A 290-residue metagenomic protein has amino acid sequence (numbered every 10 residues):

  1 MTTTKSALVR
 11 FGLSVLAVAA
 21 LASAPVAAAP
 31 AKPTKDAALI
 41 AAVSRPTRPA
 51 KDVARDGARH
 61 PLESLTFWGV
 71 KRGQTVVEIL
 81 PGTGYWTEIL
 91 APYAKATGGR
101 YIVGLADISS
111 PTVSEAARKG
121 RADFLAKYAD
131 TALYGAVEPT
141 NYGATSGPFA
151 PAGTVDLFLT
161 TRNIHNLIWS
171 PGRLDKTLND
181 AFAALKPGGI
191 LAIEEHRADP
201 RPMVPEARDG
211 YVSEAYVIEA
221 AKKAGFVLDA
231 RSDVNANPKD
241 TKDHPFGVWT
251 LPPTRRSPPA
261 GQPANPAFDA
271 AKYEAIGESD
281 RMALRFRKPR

Functional and structural regions predicted by a protein language model:
L39-F67, K71: Class I SAM-dependent methyltransferase Rossmann-like catalytic core, especially the SAM/SAH-binding loop
G73-G82: Conserved class I S-adenosyl-L-methionine
K95, I168, L185-K186: Helix-to-beta-strand junctions that scaffold the AdoMet/dcAdoMet cofactor pocket in Class I SAM-dependent enzymes
E115-G147: S-adenosyl-L-methionine
P148-F158: A short acidic, Gly/Pro-enriched loop at the edge of an enzyme's catalytic core that lines a small-molecule cofactor
R173-P187: A short glycine-rich, Lys/Arg-flanked "PGG" loop and its adjoining helix->strand segment in the class I
G188-H196: Conserved beta-strand signature within the Rossmann-like core of class I S-adenosyl-L-methionine
F268-R290: C-terminal lobe and adjacent flexible extensions of AdoMet/dcAdoMet transferase-like proteins
